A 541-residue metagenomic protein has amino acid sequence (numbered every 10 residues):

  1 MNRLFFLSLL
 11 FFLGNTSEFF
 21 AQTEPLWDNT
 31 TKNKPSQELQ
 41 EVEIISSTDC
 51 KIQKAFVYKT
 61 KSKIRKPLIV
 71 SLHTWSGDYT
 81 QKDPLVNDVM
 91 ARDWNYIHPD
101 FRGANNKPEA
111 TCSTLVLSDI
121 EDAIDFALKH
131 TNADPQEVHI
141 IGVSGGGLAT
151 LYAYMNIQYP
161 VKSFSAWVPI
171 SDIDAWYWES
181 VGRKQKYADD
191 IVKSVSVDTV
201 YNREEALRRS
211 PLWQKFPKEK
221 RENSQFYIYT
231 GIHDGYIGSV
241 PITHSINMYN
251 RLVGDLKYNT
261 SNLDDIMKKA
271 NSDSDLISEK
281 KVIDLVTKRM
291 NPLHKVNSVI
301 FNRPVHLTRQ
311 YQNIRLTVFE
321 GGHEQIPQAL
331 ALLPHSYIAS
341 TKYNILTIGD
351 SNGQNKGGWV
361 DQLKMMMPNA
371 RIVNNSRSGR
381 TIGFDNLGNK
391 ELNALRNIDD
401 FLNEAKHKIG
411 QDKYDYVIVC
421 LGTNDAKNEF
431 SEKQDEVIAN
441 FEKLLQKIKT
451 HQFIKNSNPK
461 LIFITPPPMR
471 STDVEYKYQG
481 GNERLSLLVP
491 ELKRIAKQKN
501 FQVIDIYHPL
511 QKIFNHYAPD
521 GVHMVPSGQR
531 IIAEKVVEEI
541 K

Functional and structural regions predicted by a protein language model:
T23-K63: N-terminal cap/lid segment of alpha/beta-hydrolase-fold proteins
K63-K66, S71-E109, I173-D174, Y236-G238 (+1 more regions): Short substrate-entry loop that stabilizes the transition state in hydrolases
Q81, P169, D174-E219, E279-S298 (+1 more regions): Mobile cap/lid helix-loop segments that gate and shape the active-site cleft of serine hydrolases
T111-T131: Alpha/beta-hydrolase active-site loop
L128-H130, P135-Q185: Primarily recognizes the serine-hydrolase "nucleophile elbow" in alpha/beta-hydrolase and SGNH/GDSL folds
T341-T347, N352-E442, S486: Conserved SGNH/GDSL esterase-like catalytic core that processes O-acyl groups on lipids and polysaccharides
K390, E429, P467-K541: Catalytic His-Asp segment of secreted/periplasmic serine-dependent ester chemistry enzymes
C420-A426, I448-L485: Active-site segments of SGNH/GDSL-like serine hydrolases that catalyze O-acetyl group transfer/hydrolysis on lipids
